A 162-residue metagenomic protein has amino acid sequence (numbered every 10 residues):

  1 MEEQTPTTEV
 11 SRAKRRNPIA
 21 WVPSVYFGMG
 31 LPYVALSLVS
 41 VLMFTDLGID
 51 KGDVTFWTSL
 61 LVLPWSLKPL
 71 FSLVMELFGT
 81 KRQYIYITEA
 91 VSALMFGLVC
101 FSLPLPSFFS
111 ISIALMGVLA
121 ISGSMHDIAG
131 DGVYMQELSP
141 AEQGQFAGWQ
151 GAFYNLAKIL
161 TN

Functional and structural regions predicted by a protein language model:
E9-W65: Helix-loop boundary and gating motifs at the non-cytosolic
S24-V25, W57, L61, T88 (+2 more regions): Hydrophobic alpha-helical segments of secondary membrane carriers
F27, S107-H126: Hydrophobic core of transmembrane alpha-helices in multi-pass small-molecule transporters, especially MFS/SLC-type
S40, S124-L138: Intracellular juxtamembrane helix-capping segments at the cytosolic ends of symmetry-related transmembrane helices
K51-G52, L138-Q150: Loop-to-transmembrane helix entry/capping segments in MFS-fold secondary transporters and related SLC/MFSD carriers
W65, G144-N162: Glycine-rich segments within core transmembrane alpha-helices of 12-TM secondary carriers
S66-T80: Helix-to-loop junctions at the C-terminal end of transmembrane segments in multipass secondary transporters
Y86, A90-F108: C-terminal ends and interior cores of transmembrane alpha-helices in multi-pass membrane transporters/permeases
